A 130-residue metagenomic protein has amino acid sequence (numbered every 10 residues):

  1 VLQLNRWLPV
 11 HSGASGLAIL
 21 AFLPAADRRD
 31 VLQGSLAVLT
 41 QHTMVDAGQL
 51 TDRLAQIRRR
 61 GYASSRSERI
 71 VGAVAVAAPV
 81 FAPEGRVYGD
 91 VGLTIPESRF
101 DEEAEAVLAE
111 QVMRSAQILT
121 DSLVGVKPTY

Functional and structural regions predicted by a protein language model:
V1-G34: Amphipathic alpha-helical effector-binding/dimerization core of metabolite-sensing transcriptional regulators
L17-A21, A55, Q117, D121: Generic alpha-helical structural context detector
A18, T40, I95: Short, flexible active-site loop motifs that bind/organize anionic cofactors or intermediates
D27-V38, M113-Y130: Cysteine/selenocysteine-centered motifs that mediate thiol-based redox chemistry or coordinate metal-sulfur cofactors
L39-T40, V71: Intrinsically disordered, low-complexity polar/acidic regions
D46-I118: Extended hydrophobic
